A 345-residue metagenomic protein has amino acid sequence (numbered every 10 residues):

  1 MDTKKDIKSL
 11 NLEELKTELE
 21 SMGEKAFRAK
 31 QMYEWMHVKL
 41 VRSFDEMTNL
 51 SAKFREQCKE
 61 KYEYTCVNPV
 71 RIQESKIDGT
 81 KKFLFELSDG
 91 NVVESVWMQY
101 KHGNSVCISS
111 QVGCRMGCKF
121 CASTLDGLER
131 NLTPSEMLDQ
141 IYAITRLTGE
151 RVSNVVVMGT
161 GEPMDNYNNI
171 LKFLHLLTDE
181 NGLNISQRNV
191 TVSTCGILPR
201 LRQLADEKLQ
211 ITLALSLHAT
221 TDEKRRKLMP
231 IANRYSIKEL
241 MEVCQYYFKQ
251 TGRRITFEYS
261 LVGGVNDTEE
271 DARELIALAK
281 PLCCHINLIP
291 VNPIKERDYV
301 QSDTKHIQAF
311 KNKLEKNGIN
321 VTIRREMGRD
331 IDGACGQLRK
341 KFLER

Functional and structural regions predicted by a protein language model:
M1-N91, Q245-R253, Y259-R345: Auxiliary Fe-S-binding modules of radical SAM enzymes
S75, S109-S110, S123, S193 (+1 more regions): Short linear Ser/Thr-Pro motifs
E86, M98-Q99: Phospho-regulated, low-complexity intrinsically disordered regions of nuclear gene-regulatory and chromatin-associated
V92-W97: A short loop-to-beta-strand scaffold at the N-terminal edge of the catalytic core in hydrolase folds
Q99-E136: Canonical Radical SAM [4Fe-4S] cluster-binding loop centered on the CxxxCxxC motif and its immediate flanking residues
T124-N154: Conserved alpha-helical substructure of the radical SAM core
T145-N154, G159-N317: Conserved AdoMet/S-adenosylmethionine-binding subsite of the radical SAM
